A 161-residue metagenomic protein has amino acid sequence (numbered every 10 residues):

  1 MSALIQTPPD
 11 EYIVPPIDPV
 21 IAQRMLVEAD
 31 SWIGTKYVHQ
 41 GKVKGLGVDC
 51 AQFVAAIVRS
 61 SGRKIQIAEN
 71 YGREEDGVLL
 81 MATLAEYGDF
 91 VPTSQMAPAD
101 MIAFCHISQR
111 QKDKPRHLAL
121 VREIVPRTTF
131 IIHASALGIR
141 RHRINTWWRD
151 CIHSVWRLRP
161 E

Functional and structural regions predicted by a protein language model:
L4, P8-L26, K64-W148, R159-E161: ...with weaker cross-activation on analogous glycine-rich loops/strands in unrelated enzymes
Y12-P16, Y37-K44: Second-shell loop/turn segments in exported
V27-H39: N-terminal capping segment at the start of a domain
I33, S61-G62: A broad structural signal for alpha-helix termini and local helix breaks/kinks
G41-S61: Active-site nucleophilic cysteine motif
C151-I152: A broad structural signal for short, well-ordered beta-strand segments within beta-sheet-rich domains
V155-R157: Noncatalytic regulatory segments and standalone regulatory/sensor domains
